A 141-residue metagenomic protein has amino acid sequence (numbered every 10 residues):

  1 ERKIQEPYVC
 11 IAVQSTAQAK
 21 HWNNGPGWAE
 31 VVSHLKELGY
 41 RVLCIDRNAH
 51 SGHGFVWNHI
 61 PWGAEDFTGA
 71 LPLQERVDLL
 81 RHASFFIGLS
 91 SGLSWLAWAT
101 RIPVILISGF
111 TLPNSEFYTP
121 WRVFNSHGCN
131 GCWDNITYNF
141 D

Functional and structural regions predicted by a protein language model:
E1-H21: Mid-sequence helix-capping/hinge segment at a functional interface
E1-R2, T119-D141: Leloir-type glycosyltransferase catalytic cores
V13, C44-V56, W133-D141: Short regulatory "switch" loops immediately downstream of catalytic or recognition motifs within protein catalytic
V13, G69, G109, N125-H127 (+1 more regions): Active-site donor-binding loop signature of nucleotide-sugar glycosyltransferases
A17, W62, H127: Residue-level signal for pocket-adjacent positions within structured domains
Q18, Q74, N114, N130-G131 (+1 more regions): A broad, structure-centric signal for solvent-exposed, well-ordered loop/edge residues that line or flank functional
W22-S115, P120: Donor-binding and catalytic core of enzymes assembling or modifying cell-surface/extracellular glycoconjugates
